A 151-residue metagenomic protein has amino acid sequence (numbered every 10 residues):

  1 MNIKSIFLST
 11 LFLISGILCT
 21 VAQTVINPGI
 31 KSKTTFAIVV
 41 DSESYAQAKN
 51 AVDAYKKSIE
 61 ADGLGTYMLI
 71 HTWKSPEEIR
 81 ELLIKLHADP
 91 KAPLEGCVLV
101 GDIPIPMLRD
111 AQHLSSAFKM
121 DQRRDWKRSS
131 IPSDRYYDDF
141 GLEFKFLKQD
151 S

Functional and structural regions predicted by a protein language model:
M1-T10: Bacterial N-terminal signal peptides that target proteins for export
S9-I17: Bacterial N-terminal signal peptides
L18-A22: Sec/Tat signal peptide C-region and signal peptidase I cleavage site
Q23-D62, P132-S151: Boundary/activation segment at the start of structured domains
T34-I38, Y67, L94-V98: Hydrophobic beta-strand segments of well-ordered beta-sheets in folded domains
S42-A46, G65-T66, T72-P76, G101-M107: Solvent-exposed loop/turn segments at secondary-structure junctions within structured extracellular/periplasmic domains
K49-L82: N-terminal, post-signal-peptide region of Sec/Tat-exported proteins
S58, E77-S151: Structured catalytic cores of large enzymes
